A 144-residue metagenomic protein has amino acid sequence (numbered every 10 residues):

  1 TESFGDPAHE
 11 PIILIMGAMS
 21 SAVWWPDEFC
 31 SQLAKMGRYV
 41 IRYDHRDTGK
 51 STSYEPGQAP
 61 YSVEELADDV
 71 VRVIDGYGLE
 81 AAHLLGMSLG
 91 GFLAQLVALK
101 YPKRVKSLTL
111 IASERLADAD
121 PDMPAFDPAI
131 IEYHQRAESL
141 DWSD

Functional and structural regions predicted by a protein language model:
E2-S53, A59: Conserved HGGG/HGGXW glycine-rich cap/lid loop of the alpha/beta-hydrolase fold
P11, Y39, E80-H83, R104-S107: Structural signature of beta-strand start/N-cap positions in the alpha/beta core of ABC transporter nucleotide-binding
M16, A82, G86-S88: Conserved alpha/beta-hydrolase "nucleophile elbow" surrounding the catalytic nucleophile
S20, G91, R115-L116: Active-site micro-motifs of SAM-dependent methyltransferase domains
I41-Y43, M87, I111: The conserved SAM/SAH-binding core of class I Rossmann-like methyltransferase domains, concentrating on the hydrophobic
E64-A82: Conserved acidic catalytic loop of the alpha/beta-hydrolase fold
G91-P102, L108: Short glycine-enriched nucleophile-adjacent loop and the immediately C-terminal alpha-helix near the catalytic center
K106-W142: Flexible "cap/lid" loop of the alpha/beta hydrolase fold
